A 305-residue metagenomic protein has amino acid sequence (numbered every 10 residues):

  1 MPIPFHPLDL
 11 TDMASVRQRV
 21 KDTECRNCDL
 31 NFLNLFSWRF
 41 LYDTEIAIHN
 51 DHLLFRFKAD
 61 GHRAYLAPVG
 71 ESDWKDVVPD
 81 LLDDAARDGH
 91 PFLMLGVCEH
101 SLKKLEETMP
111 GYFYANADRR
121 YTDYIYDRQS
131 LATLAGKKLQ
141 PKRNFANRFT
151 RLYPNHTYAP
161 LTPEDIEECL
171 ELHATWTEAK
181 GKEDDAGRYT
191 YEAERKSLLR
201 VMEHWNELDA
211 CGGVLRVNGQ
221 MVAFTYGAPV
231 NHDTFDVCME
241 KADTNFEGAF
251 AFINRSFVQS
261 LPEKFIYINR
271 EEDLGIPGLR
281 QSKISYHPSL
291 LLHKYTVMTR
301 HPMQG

Functional and structural regions predicted by a protein language model:
M1-R56, M303-G305: Non-cleavable N-terminal signal-anchor transmembrane helices
V16, F149, K283: A residue-level signal for conserved active-site and pocket-lining positions in enzyme catalytic cores
C28-S101, R216-T244: Conserved donor-binding loop and adjoining core beta-sheet/short helix segment in diverse acyl/aminoacyl transferases
L93-M94, A159, Y267-R270: Short catalytic-loop micro-motif centered on adjacent basic/acidic residues
S101-N116, N144, L274-L291: Conserved active-site alpha-helix within GNAT-family acetyltransferase domains
P110-R188: Acyltransferase donor/substrate-recognition loop-hinge adjacent to the catalytic core
E164, E168-Q220: Short, conserved active-site entrance elements at the starts or edges of catalytic domains
D209-R300: Aromatic (often tryptophan-rich) hydrophobic motifs at membrane interfaces
